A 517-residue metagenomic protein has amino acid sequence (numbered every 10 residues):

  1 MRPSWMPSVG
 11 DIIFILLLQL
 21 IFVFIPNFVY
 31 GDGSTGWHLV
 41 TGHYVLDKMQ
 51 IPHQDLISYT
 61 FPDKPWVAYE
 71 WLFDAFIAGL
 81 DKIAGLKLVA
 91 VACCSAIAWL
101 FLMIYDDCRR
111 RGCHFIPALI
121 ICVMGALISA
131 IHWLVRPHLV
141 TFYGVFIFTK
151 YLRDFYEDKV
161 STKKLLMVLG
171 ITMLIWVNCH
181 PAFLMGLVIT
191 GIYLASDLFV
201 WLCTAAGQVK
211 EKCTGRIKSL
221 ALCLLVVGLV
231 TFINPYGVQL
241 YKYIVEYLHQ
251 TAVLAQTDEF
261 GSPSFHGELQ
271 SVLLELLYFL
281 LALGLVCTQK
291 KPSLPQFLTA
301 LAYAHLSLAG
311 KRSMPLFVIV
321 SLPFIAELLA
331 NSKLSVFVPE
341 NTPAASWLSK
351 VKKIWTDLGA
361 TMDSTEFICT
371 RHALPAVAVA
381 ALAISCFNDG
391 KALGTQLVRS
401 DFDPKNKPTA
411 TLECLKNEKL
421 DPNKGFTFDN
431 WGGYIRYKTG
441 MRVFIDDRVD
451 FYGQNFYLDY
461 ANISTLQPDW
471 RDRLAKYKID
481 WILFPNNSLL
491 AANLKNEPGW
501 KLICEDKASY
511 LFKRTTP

Functional and structural regions predicted by a protein language model:
D11, L16, I104-L127: Transmembrane-helix signature of polytopic, membrane-embedded enzymes that assemble or transfer cell-envelope glycans
S34, L46, I51, P181-K290 (+1 more regions): Transmembrane catalytic cores of multi-pass membrane glycosyltransferases and polysaccharide-assembly enzymes
V91-R111: Transmembrane-helix motifs of polytopic, lipid-linked glycan transferases
G125-S129, L165-P181, V226-V230, L301-S307: Membrane-interface alpha helices of multi-pass inner-membrane proteins
F148-K164, L281-T288: Membrane-interface transmembrane helices that cradle and orient dolichyl/undecaprenyl
D154-L174, K218-L222, L294-A300: Short hydrophobic alpha-helices at membrane interfaces in multi-pass membrane enzymes
P339-N417, G432-G433, T439, V449 (+1 more regions): Membrane-proximal, lumen/periplasm-facing interface regions of secretory-pathway glyco- and lipid-modifying enzymes
E413-Q454, D480-P485, F512: Short periplasmic/luminal acceptor-recognition loop of GT-C membrane glycosyltransferases, typified by
